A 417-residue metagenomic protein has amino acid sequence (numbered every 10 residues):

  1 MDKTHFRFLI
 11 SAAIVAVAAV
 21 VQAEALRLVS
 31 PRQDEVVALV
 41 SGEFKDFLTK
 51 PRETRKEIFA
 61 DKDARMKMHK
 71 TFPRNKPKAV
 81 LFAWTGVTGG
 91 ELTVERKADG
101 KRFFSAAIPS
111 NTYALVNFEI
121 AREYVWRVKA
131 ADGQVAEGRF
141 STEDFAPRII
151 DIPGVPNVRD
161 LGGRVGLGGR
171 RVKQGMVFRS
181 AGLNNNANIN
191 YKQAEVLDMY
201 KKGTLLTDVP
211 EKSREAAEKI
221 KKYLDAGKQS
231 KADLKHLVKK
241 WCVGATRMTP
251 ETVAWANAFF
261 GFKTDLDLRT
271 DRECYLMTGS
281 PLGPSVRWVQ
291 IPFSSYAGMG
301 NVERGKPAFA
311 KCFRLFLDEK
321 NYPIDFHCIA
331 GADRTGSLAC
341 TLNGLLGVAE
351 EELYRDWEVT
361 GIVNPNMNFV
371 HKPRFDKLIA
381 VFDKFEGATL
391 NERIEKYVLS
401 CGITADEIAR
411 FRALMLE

Functional and structural regions predicted by a protein language model:
D2-I10: Bacterial N-terminal signal peptides that target proteins for export
F6, Q22-A23: Intrinsically disordered low-complexity regions specifically enriched for long asparagine
S11-I14, Q33: Intrinsically disordered, low-complexity serine/threonine-rich segments
A13-Q22: Hydrophobic h-region of N-terminal signal peptides that target proteins for export in Gram-negative bacteria
A23-D325, S337-E417: Cys-dependent protein tyrosine phosphatase-like superfamily
A330, R334-T335: Ser/Thr-glycine-rich phosphate-binding loops at phosphate-binding pockets of nucleotides, nucleotide cofactors
